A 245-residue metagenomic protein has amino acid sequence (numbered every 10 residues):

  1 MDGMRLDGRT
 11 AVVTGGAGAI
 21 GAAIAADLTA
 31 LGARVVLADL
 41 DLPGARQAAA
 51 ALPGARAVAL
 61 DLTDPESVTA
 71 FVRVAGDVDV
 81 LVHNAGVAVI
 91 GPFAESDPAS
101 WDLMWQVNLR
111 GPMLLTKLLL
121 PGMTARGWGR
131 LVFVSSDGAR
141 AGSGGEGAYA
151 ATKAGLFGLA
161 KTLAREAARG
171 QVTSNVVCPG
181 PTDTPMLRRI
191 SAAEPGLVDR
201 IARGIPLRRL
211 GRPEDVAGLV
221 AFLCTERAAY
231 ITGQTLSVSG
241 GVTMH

Functional and structural regions predicted by a protein language model:
M1-G3, A141, A221, T232-H245: Short C-terminal tail/terminal secondary-structure segment of NAD(P)H-dependent dehydrogenase/reductase domains
P92-F93, S100-W105, L197, I201: Substrate-binding pocket helix/loop in short-chain dehydrogenase/reductase
A94, A141-G147, R169-G170, R208 (+1 more regions): Active-site loop immediately N-terminal to the catalytic Tyr-X3-Lys motif of short-chain dehydrogenase/reductase
S96, G142-A150, T162, I190: Active-site loop-to-helix junction immediately N-terminal to the catalytic Tyr of the SDR YXXXK motif in Rossmann-fold
T116, T152, A160: Active-site helix of classical SDR
P121, R165-R169, A229: Alpha-helical segment proximal to the catalytic Tyr-Lys
S136: Residue(s) in the substrate-gating loop at a strand-loop-helix junction that position the organic substrate next
